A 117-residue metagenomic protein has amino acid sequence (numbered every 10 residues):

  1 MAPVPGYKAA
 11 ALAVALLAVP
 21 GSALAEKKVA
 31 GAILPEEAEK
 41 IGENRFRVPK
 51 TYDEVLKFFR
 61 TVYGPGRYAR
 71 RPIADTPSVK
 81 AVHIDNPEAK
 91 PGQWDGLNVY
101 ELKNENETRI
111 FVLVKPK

Functional and structural regions predicted by a protein language model:
M1-A11: Bacterial N-terminal signal peptides that target proteins for export
P5, P20-K117: An acidic-aromatic pocket/loop used at catalytic or ligand-binding sites
A10-V19: Bacterial N-terminal signal peptides
